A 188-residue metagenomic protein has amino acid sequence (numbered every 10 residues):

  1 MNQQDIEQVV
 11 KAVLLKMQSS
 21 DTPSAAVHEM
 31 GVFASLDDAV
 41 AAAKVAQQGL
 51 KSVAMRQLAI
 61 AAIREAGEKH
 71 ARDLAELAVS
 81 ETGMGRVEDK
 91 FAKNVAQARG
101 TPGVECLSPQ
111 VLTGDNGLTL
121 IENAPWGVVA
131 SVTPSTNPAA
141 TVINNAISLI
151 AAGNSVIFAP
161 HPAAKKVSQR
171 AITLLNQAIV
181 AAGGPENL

Functional and structural regions predicted by a protein language model:
N2-L120: N-terminal Rossmann-like NAD(P)+-binding subdomain of aldehyde/semialdehyde dehydrogenases
P109-L188: Rossmann-like NAD(P) dinucleotide-binding subdomain of oxidoreductase/dehydrogenase enzymes
